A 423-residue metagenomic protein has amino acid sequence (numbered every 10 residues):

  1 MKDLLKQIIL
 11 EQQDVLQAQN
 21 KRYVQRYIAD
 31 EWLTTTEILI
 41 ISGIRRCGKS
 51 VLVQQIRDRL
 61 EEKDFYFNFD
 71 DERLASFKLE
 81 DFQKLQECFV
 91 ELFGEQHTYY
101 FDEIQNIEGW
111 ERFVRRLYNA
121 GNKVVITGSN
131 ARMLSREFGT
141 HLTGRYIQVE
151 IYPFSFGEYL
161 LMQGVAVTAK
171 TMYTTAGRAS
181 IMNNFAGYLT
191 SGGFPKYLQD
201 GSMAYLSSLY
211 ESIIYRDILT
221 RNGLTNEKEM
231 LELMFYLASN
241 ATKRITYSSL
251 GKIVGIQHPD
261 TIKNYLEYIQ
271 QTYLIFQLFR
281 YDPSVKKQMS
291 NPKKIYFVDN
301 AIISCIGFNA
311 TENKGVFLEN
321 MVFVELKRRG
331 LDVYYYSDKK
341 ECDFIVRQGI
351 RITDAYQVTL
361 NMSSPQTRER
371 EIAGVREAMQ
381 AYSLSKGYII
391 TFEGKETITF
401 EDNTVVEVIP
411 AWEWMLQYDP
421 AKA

Functional and structural regions predicted by a protein language model:
K2-V15, E137-S239, K243-R244: Interdomain motor-coupling "hinge/lid" segment immediately C-terminal to the ATP-binding subdomain of NTP-driven enzymes
D3, L198-I352: Accessory nucleic acid-recognition modules appended to NTPase machines
V15-L33: Pre-Walker A adenine-sensing motif
I41: Hydrophobic anchor at the beta1->P-loop junction of P-loop NTPases
K49: Conserved lysine of the Walker
L52: Hydrophobic positions on the alpha1 helix immediately C-terminal to the Walker A/P-loop
Y66-H97: Short glycine-rich substrate-engagement loop in P-loop NTPases that contacts/grips substrate
G394-A423: Domain-level recognition of nuclease-like catalytic cores that cleave nucleotide substrates
